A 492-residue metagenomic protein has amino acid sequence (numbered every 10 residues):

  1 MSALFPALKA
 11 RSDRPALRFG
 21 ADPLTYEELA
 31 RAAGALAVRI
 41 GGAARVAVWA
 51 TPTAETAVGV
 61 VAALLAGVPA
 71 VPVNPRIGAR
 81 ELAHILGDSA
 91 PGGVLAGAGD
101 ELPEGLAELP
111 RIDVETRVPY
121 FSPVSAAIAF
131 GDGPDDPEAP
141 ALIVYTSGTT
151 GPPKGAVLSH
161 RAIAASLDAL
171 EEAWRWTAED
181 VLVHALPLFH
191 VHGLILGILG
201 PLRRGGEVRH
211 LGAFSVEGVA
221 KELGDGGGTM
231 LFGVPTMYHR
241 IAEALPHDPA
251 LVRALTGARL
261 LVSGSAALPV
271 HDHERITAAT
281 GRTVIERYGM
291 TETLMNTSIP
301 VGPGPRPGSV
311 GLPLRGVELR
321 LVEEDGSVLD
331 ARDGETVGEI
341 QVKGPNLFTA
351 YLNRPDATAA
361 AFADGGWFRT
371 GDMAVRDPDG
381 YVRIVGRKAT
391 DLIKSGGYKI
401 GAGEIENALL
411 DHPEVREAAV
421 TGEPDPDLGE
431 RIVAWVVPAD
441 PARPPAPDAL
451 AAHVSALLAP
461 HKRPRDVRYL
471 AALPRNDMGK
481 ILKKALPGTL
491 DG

Functional and structural regions predicted by a protein language model:
D13, A126-Y145, P152, R175-V181: Conserved pre-ATP/AMP-binding loop-to-beta segment of ANL
A21, A98-E138, P152, L245-D248: ANL superfamily adenylate-forming
D22, A37-R80, P438: Conserved AMP-binding/adenylate-forming
T25-E27, A141-D168: Conserved AMP-binding A3 loop
V48, G344, T349-A350, M373-K462 (+3 more regions): AMP-binding/adenylate-forming catalytic core of the ANL superfamily
A164-V181, V191-M230, A244: Conserved AMP-binding/adenylation subdomain of ANL enzymes
G228-G233, A244-R306, E318: Gly/Ser/Thr-rich phosphate-binding loop
L312-G316, S327-A361, Y381, I400: Conserved ATP/PPi-binding loop(s) of AMP-dependent carboxylate-activating enzymes
